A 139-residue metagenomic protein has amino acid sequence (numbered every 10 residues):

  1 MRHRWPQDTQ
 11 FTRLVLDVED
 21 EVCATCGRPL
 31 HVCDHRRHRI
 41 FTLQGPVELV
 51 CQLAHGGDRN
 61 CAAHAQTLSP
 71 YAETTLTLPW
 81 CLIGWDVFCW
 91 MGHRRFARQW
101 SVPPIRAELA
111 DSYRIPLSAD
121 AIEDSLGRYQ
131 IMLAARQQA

Functional and structural regions predicted by a protein language model:
M1-E73: Short, conserved DNA-binding cores of transcription-related domains
P46-A139: Short, positively charged, Gly/Tyr-enriched micro-motifs that form contact patches at catalytic or ligand/partner
